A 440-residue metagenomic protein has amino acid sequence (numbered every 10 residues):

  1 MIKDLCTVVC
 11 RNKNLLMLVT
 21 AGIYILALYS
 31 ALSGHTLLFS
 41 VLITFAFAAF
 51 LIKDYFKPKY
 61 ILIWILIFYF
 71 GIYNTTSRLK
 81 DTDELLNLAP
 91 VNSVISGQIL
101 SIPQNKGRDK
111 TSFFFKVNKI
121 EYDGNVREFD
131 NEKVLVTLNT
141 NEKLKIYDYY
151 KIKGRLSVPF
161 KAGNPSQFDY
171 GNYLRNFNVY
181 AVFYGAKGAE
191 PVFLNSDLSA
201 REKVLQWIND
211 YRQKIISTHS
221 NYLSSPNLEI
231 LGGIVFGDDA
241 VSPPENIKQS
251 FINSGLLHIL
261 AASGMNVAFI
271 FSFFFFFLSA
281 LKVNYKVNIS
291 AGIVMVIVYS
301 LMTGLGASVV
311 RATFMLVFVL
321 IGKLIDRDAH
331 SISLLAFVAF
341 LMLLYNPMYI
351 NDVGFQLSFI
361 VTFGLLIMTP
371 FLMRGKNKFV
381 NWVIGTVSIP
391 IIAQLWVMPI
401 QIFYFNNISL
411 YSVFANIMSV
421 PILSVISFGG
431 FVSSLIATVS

Functional and structural regions predicted by a protein language model:
M1-L86, K203, R311: N-terminal leader/targeting segments
I2-A21, L88-N92, K378-L395, F414-I417: Functional transmembrane helices that form membrane-embedded active or gating regions
I2-V9, W64, F68-H258: Membrane-interface helix/helix-cap signal primarily in integral membrane proteins
A31-G34, D54-W64, F183, P243-V413 (+1 more regions): Hydrophobic alpha-helical transmembrane segments in multi-pass membrane proteins
V192-W207, N253, I402-M418, F428-S440: Membrane-interface amphipathic/re-entrant loop segments adjacent to transmembrane helices in multi-pass membrane
S217, N221, F236, L257 (+4 more regions): General structural signal for alpha-helix termini and helix-helix connectors
